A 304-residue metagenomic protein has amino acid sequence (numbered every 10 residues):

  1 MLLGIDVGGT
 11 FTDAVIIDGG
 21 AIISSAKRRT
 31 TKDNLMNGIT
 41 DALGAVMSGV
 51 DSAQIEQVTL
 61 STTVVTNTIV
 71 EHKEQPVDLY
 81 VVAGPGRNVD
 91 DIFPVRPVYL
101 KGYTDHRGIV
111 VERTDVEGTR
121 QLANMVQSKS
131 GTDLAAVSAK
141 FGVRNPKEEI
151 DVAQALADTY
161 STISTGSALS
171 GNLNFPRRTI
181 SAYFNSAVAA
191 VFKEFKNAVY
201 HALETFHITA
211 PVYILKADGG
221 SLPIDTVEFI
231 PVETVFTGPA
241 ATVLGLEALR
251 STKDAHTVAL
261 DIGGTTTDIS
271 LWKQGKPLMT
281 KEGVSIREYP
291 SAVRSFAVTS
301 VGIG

Functional and structural regions predicted by a protein language model:
M1-G304: N-terminally biased helix-coil "hinge/interface" segments that flank
